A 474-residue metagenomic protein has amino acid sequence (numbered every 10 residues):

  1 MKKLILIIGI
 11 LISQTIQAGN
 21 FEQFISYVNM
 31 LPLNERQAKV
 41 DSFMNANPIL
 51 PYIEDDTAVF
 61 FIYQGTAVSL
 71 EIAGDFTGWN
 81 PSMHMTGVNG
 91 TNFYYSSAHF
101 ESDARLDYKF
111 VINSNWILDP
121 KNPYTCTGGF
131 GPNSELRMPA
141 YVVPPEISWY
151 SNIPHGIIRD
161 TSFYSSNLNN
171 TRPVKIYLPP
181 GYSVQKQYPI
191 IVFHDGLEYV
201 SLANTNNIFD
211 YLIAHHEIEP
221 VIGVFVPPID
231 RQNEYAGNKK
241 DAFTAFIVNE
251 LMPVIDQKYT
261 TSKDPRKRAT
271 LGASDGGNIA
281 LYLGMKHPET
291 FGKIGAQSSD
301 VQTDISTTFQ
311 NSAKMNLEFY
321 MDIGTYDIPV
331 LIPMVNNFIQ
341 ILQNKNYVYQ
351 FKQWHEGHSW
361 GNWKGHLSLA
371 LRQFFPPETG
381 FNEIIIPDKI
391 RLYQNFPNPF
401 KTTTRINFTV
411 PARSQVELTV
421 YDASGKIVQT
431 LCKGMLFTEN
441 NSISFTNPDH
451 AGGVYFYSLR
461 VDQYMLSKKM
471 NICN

Functional and structural regions predicted by a protein language model:
Y52-D103, V111-Y141: Aromatic-rich carbohydrate-binding modules that target alpha-glucans
I53-F60, V88, F130-Y182: N-terminal cap/lid segment of alpha/beta-hydrolase-fold proteins
K175, K186-G196: Short beta-strand element of the alpha/beta-hydrolase
Y182-K186, N233-S274: Gly/Ser-rich "nucleophile elbow"/oxyanion-hole loop immediately N-terminal to the catalytic nucleophile in hydrolases
L197-E250: Active-site machinery of serine-nucleophile hydrolases
N204, Q257, K263-M315: Primarily recognizes the serine-hydrolase "nucleophile elbow" in alpha/beta-hydrolase and SGNH/GDSL folds
D322, I328-E378: C-terminal catalytic histidine-bearing segment of alpha/beta-hydrolase fold enzymes
I385-F396, F400-N474: C-terminal outer-membrane/trafficking sorting elements
